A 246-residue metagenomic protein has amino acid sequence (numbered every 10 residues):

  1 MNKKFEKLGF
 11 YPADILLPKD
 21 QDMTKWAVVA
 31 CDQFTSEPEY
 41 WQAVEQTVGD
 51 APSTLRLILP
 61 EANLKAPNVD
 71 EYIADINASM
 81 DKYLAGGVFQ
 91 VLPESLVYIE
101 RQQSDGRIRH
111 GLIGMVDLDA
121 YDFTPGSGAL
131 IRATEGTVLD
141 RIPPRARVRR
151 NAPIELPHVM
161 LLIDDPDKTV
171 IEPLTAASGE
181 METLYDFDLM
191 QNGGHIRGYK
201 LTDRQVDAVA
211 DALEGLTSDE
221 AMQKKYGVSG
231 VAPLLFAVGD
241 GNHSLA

Functional and structural regions predicted by a protein language model:
M1-G194, K200, Q223-Y226: N-terminal extension/subdomain marker
L57, I113, V159-L161, V209 (+3 more regions): Generic hydrophobic secondary-structure signal
A78-A85, D207, D211-S218, N242 (+1 more regions): A broad, structural surface signal
P153, L201, Q205, F236-S244: Short, contiguous, pocket-lining structural segments that sit at or immediately flank catalytic/ligand-binding sites
G194-Y226: Pepsin-like aspartyl protease folds
G215-A246: Active-site beta-strand/loop microenvironment that shapes enzyme catalytic pockets
